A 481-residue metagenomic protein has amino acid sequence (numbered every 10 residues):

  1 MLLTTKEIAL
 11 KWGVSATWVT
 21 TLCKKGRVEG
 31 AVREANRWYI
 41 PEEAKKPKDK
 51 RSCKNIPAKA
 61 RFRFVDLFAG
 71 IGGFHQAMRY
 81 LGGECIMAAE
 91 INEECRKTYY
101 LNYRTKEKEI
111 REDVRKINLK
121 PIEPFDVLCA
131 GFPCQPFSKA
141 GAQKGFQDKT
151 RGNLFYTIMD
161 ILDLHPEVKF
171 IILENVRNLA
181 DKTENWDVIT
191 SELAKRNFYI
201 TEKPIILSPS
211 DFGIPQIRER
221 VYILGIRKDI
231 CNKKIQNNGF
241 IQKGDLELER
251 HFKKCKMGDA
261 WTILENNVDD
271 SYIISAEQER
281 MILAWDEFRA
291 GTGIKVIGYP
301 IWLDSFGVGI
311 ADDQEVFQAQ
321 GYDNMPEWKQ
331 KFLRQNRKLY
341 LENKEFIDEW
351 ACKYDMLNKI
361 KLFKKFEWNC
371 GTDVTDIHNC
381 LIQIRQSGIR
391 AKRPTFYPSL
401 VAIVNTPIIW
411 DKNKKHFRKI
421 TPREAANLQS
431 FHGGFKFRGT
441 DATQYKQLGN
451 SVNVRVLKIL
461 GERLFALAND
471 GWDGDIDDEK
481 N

Functional and structural regions predicted by a protein language model:
M1-W18: Polyanion-binding surface elements
T17-W18, A290-N481: C-terminal target-recognition/interaction regions appended to catalytic cores
C23: DNA major-groove recognition helix of helix-turn-helix
R27-C53: Short helix-start
Y39-P41, Y222-I226, V401: Short, well-ordered beta-strand micro-motif
S52-P166, R177-D187: Core alpha/beta nucleotide-donor-binding catalytic domains of modification enzymes
L119-F125, K139-L381: Class I S-adenosyl-L-methionine
